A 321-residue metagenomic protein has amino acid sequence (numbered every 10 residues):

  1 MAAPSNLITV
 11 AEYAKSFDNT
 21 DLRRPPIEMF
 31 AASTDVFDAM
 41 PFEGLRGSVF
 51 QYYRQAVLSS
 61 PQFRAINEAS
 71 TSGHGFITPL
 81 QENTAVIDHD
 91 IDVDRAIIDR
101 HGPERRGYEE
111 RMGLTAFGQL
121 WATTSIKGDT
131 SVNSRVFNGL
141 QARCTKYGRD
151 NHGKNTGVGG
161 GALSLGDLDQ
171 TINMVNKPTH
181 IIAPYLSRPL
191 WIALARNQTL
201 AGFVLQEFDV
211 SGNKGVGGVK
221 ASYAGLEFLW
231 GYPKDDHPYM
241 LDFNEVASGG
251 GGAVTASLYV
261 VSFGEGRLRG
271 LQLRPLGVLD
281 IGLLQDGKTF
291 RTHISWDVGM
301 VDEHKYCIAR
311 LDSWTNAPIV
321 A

Functional and structural regions predicted by a protein language model:
A2-F37, E43-R46, Y53, E104 (+2 more regions): Sequence/fold signature of self-assembling virion shell proteins
P26-V93, I97, R106-E109: An N-terminal, globular interaction/scaffold subdomain
V57, G118, S295-D297: Residue-level marker of positions within ordered structural domains that often coincide with functionally constrained
S60, W121, M300-D302: Residue-level signal for secondary-structure boundary sites
L114-A122: Sec-exported extracytoplasmic/periplasmic mature domains
A122-L140: Short, glycine/acidic-rich hinge or "gate" loops at secondary-structure transitions that mediate conformational
